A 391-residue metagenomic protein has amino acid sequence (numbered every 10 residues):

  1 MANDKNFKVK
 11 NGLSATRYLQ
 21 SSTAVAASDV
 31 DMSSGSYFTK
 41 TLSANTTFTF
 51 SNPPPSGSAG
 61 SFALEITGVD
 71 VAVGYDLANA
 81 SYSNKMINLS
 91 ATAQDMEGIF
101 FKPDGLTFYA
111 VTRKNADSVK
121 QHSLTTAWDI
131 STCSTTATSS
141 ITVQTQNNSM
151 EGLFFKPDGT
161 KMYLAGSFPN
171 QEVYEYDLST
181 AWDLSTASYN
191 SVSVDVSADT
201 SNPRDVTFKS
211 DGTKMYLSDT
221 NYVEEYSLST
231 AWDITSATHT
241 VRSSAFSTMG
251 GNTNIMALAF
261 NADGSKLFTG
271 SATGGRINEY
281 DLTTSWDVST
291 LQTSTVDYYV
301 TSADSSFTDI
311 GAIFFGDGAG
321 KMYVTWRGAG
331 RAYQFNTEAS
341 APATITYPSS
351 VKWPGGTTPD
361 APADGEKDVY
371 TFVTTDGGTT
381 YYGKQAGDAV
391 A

Functional and structural regions predicted by a protein language model:
N3-D76, A343-P348, G377-A391: Exposed extracellular interaction/assembly regions and N-terminal maturation sites
L77, H122-T132, Y176-S185, Y226-S236 (+2 more regions): Short loop/turn segments immediately following beta-strands, especially the blade-tip and inter-blade linker loops
S83-S90, T136-Q144, N190-S197, V241-M249 (+1 more regions): A short beta-strand motif characteristic of beta-propeller blades
I99, L153, V206, L258 (+1 more regions): Hydrophobic core register within WD40 beta-propeller blades
P103-D104, P157-D158, S210-D211, A262-D263 (+1 more regions): Residue-level detector of Asp-centered blade-edge/turn motifs that repeat once per structural unit in beta-propeller
R113-K114, S167-F168, T220, A272 (+1 more regions): Short loop/turn segments immediately following the C-termini of beta-strands
G311-S340: Blade-level signature of beta-propeller repeat domains, shared across WD40, Kelch, NHL, RCC1 and BNR/Asp-box propellers
